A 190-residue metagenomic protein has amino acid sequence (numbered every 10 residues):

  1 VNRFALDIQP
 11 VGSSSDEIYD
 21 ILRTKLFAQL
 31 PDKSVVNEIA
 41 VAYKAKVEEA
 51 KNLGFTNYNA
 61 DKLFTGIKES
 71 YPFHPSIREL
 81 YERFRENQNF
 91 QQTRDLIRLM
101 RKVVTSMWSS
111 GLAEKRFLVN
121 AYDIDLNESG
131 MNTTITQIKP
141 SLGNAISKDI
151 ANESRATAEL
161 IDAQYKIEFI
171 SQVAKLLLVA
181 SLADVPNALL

Functional and structural regions predicted by a protein language model:
V1, S34-V35, N87-L190: Extended alpha-helical interface modules used as scaffolds for assembling large macromolecular complexes
V1-S110, K115-F117, D123: Conserved P-loop NTPase catalytic core
